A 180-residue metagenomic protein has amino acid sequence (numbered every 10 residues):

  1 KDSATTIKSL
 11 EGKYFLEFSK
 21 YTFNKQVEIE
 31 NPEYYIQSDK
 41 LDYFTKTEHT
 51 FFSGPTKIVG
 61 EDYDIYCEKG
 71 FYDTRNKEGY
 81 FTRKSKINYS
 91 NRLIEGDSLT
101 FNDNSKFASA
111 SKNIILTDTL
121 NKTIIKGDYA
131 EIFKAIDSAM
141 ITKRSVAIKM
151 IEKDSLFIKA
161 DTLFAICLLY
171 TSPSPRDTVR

Functional and structural regions predicted by a protein language model:
K1-S172: Structural signature for solvent-exposed beta-strand/loop edge elements and short helix-capping sites, enriched
Y170-P173, D177-R180: Single conserved hydrophobic/aromatic residue that forms the stacking wall/gate of nucleotide- or nucleobase-binding
